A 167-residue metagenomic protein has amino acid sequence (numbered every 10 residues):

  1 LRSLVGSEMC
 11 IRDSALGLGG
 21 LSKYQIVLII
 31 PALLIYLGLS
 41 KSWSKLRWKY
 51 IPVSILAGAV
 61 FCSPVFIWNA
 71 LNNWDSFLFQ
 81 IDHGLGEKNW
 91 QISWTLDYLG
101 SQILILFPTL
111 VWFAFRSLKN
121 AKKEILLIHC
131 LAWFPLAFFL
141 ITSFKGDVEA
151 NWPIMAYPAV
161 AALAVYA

Functional and structural regions predicted by a protein language model:
L1-G6, C10-I11: Single conserved hydrophobic/aromatic residue that forms the stacking wall/gate of nucleotide- or nucleobase-binding
S3, Y24-L28, N69, A161: Functionally critical, cavity-lining and gating residues within the transmembrane helices of 12-TM secondary
G6, K23, C62: Helical H-box/DHp helix segment flanking the catalytic phospho-acceptor histidine in two-component systems
D13-G17: Helical-face signature of the major facilitator-like transporter fold
L18, I29-E124, L131, P135-G146: Transmembrane-lumen/periplasm boundary regions of multi-pass, lipid-linked membrane glycan transferases
L21-K23, V27, T95, D147-M155: Replace "multi-pass membrane enzymes" with "multi-pass membrane proteins
I105-P108, G146-A167: Hydrophobic/aromatic-rich transmembrane helices and adjacent perimembrane loops
